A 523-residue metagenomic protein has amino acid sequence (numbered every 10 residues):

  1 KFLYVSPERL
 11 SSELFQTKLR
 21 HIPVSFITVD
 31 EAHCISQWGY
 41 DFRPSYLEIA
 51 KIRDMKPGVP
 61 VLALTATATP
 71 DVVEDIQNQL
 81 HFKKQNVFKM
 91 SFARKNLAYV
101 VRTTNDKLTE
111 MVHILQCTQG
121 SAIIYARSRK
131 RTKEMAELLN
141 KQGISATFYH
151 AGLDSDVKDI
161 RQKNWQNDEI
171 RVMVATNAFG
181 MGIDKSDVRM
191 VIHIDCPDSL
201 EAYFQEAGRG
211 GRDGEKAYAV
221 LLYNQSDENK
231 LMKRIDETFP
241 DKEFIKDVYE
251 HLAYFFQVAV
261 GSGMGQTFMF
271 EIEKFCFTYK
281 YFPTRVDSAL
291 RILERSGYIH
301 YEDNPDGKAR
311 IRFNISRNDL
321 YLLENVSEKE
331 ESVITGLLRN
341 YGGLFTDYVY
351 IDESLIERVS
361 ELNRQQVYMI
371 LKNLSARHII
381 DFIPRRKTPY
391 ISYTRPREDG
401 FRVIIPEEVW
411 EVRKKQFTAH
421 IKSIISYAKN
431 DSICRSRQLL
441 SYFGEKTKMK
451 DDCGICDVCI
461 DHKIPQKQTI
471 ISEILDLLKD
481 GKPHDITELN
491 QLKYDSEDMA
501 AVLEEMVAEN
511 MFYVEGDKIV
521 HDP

Functional and structural regions predicted by a protein language model:
K1-Y321, K329: Helicase motor core with emphasis on the C-terminal RecA-like subdomain
S12, T69, C456, D522-P523: Residue-level signal for threonine
D241-R397, R402-V502, E509-D522: C-terminal accessory/connector segments of nucleic-acid motor ATPases
